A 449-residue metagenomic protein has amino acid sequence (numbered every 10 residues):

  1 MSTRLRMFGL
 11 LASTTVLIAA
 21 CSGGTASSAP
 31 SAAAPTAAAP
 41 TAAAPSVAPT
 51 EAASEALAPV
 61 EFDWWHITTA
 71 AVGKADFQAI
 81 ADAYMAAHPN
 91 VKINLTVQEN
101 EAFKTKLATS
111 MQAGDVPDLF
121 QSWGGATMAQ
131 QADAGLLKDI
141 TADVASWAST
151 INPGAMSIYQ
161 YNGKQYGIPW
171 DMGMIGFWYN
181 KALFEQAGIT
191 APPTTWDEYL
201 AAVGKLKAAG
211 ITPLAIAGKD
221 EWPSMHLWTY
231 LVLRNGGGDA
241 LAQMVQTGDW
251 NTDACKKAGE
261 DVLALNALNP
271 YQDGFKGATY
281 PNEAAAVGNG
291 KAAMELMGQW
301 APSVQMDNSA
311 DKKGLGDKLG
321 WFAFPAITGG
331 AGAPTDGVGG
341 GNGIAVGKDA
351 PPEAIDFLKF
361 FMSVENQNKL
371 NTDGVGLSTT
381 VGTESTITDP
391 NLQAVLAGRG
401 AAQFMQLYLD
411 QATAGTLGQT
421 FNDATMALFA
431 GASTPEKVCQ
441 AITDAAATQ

Functional and structural regions predicted by a protein language model:
A38, A43, A48, E185 (+3 more regions): Conserved C-terminal helix/tail region of periplasmic/extracytoplasmic solute-binding proteins
E51-E55, W123-I175, L200, L227 (+1 more regions): Hinge/lid segment of periplasmic solute-binding proteins
A83-I151, I158-Q160, E185-T194, A293-M294 (+3 more regions): Extracytoplasmic "Venus flytrap"/periplasmic binding protein-like
A86-A87, A187, L268, S309-D373: Extracytoplasmic/periplasmic substrate-recognition and gating elements
P117-D118, A148-L183, T212-I216, A331-G337 (+1 more regions): A structural signal for short loop-to-beta-strand junctions that line the ligand-binding cleft of periplasmic/secreted
D139-P153, G218, N235-K257, N308-G314 (+2 more regions): Short, solvent-exposed loop/beta-turn-alpha elements that line the ligand-binding surface or hinge of extracytoplasmic
Y166-W170, I175, L200-T247, A292: Extracytoplasmic/periplasmic solute-binding protein
V203-K205, V245-K276, F324: Glycine-centered hinge/linker elements that transmit conformational signals in sensory and ligand-binding systems
